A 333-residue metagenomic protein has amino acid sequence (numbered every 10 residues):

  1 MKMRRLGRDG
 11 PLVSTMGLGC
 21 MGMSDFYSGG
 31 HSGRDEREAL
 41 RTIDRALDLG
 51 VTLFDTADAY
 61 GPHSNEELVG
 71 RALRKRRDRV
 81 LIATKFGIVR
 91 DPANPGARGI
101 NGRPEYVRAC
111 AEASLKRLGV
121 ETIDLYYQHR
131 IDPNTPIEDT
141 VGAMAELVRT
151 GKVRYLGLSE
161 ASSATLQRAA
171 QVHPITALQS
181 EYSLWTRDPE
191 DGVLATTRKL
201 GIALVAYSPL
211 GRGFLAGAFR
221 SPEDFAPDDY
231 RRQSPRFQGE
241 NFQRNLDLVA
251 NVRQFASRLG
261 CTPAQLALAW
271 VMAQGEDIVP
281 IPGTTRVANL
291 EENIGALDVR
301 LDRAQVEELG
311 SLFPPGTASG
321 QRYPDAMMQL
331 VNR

Functional and structural regions predicted by a protein language model:
M1-V80: N-terminal binding-site loop/beta-alpha segment at the start of enzyme catalytic domains that lines or forms
V13-G17, T52-L53, R79-A83, T122-L125 (+4 more regions): Structural preference for beta-strand elements that scaffold enzyme active sites
S24-S28, V89-G96, N289-E292: A short acidic, helix-capping loop that chelates divalent metal ions and anchors anionic groups
G30-E38, S64, L68, R98-Y106 (+3 more regions): Alpha-helix N-cap and loop-to-helix initiation/capping positions
S32-A46, G102-L118, S162-Q167: Short, acidic/polar
G70-D78, K116-G119, A170-H173: Acidic (Asp/Glu)-rich catalytic clusters
L115-P133: Active-site groove signature of glycoside hydrolases
I131, T135-P315, M328-R333: Beta/alpha (TIM)-barrel catalytic core signal, keyed to glycine-rich beta->alpha loops juxtaposed to Asp/Glu that bind
